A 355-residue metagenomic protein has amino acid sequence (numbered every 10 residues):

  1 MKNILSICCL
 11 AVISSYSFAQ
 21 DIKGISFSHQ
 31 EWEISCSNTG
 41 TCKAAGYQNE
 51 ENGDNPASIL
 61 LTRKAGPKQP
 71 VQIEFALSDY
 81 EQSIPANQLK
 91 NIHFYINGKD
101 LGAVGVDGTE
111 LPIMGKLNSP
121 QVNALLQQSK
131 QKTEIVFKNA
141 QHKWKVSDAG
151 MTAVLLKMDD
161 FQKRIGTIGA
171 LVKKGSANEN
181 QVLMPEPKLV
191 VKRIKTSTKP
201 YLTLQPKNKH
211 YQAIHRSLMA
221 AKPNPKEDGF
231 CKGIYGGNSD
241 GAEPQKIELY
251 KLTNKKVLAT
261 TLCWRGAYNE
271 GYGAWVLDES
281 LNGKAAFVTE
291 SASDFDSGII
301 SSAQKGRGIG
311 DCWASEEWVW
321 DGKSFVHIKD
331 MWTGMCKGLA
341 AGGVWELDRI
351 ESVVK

Functional and structural regions predicted by a protein language model:
K2-L10: Sec-dependent signal peptide recognition, specifically the positively charged N-region followed immediately by
S14-S17: N-terminal signal peptide c-region/cleavage motif recognized by signal peptidases
Q20-G233, I247, A267, H327: A generic "folded-domain core" signal
A221-G237, G273-F287, V319-K329: Surface-exposed loop/turn elements that mediate protein-protein interactions on large endomembrane-trafficking
G236-A259: Beta-strand-rich domains and repeat architectures in extracellular enzymes and scaffolds, especially beta-propellers
L252-L262, S297-Q304: Acidic/hydrophobic-patterned starts of short beta strands in beta-sheet-rich repeat architectures
A267-W275, G310-E316: Structural motif
A285-K355: Short aromatic loop motif centered on NTY/YTY
